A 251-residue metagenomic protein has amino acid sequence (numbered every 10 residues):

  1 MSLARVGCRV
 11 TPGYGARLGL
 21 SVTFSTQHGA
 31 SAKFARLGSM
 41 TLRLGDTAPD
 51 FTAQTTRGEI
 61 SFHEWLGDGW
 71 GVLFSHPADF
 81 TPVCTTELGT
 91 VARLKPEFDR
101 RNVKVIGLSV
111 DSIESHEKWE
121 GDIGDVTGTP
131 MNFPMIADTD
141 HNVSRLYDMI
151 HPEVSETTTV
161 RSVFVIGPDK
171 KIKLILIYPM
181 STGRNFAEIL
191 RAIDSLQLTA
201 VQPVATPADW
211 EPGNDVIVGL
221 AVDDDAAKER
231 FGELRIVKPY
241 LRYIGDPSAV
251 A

Functional and structural regions predicted by a protein language model:
L3, L18-L20, L37: Leucine-biased recognition of intrinsically disordered, low-complexity hydrophobic segments
F24-A251: Chalcogenol-based redox active-site neighborhoods
